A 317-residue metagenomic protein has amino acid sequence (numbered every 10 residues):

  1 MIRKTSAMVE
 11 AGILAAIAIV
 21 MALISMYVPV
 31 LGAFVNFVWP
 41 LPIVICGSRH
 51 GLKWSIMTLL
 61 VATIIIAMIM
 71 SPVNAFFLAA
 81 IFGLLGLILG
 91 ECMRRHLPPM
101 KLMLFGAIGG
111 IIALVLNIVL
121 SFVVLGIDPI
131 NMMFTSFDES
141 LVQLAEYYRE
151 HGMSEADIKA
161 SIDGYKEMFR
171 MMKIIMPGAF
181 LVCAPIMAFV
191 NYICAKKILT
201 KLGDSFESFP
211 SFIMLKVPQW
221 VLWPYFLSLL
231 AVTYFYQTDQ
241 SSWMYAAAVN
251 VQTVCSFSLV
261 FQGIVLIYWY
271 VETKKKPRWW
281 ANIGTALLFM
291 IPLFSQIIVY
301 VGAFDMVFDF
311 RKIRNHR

Functional and structural regions predicted by a protein language model:
M1-K4, G12, S241-R317: Long, positively charged, glycine-interspersed low-complexity recognition regions
M1-V61, K275-I283: Hydrophobic transmembrane alpha-helices
V9-A11, A15, A79-L125: Short helix-perturbing small/polar motifs within transmembrane alpha-helices
G32-E91, V301, D305: Alpha-helical membrane segments and adjacent membrane-interface helices in multi-pass membrane proteins
M57-I65, M103-G110, R278-L288, V301-A303: Central hydrophobic cores of alpha-helical transmembrane segments in multi-pass integral membrane proteins
L120-M172: Membrane-interface interhelical loops and short interface/amphipathic helices in multi-pass inner-membrane
H151-F209: Hydrophobic, aromatic-enriched interface-forming segments
L202-S258, Q262-G263: Small-residue-rich helix-loop
